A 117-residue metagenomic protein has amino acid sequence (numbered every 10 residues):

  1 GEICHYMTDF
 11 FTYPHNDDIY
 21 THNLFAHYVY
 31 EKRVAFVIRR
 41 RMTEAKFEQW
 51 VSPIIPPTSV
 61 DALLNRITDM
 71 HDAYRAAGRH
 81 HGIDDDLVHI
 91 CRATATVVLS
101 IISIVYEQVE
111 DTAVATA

Functional and structural regions predicted by a protein language model:
G1-E2, M7-A117: N-terminal leader/auxiliary helical segments
